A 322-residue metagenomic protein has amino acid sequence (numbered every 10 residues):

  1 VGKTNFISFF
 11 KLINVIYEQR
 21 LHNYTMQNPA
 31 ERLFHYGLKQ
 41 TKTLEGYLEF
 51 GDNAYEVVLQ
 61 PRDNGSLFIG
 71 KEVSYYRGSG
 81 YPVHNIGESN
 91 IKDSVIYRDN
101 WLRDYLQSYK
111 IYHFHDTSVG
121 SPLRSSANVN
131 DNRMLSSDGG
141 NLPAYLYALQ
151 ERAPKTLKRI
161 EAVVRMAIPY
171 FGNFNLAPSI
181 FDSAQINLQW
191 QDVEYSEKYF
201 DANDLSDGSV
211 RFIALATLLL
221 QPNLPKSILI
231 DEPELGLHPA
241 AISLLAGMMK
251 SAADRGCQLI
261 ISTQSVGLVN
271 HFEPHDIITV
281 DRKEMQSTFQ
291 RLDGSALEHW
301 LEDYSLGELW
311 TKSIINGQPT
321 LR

Functional and structural regions predicted by a protein language model:
V1-N28, D138, D207, F212-L218 (+1 more regions): Phosphate-binding glycine-rich loops of NTP-binding sites
I7-S66: Conserved P-loop NTP-binding catalytic core
K42-L44, N53, Q107-S108, E273-D276 (+1 more regions): Short glycine-/polar-rich loops that comprise or flank the Walker A/P-loop and associated switch/sensor motifs
E49-L176: Electropositive, glycine-dotted interaction segments that contact anionic polymers or phosphate-rich ligands
D52-E56, E197-Y199, S287: Short, mixed charged/polar active-site loops that provide acid/base catalysis or chelate metal/phosphate cofactors
E56, Q60-R77, S183-D192, E284-D293: Short, well-ordered strand-loop elements centered on a beta-strand within folded domains, enriched for acidic residues
K158-L220, S227-S243: Conserved ABC ATPase signature
L244-R322: C-terminal lobe/lid and adjacent interdomain/linker elements of RecA-like ASCE P-loop ATPase modules
